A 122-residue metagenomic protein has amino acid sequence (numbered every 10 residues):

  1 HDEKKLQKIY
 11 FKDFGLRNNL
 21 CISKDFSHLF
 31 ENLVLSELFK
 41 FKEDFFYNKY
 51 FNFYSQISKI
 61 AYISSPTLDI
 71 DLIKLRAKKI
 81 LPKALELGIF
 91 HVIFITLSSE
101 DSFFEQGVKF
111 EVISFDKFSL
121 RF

Functional and structural regions predicted by a protein language model:
H1-K59: Accessory nucleic acid-recognition modules appended to NTPase machines
F39-K42, I93-S99, F122: Short C-terminal domain-edge/linker segments immediately following a structured domain
S65-S114: Catalytic cores of nucleic-acid endonucleases
F115-F122: Non-catalytic C-terminal interaction segments of nucleic acid-processing enzymes
